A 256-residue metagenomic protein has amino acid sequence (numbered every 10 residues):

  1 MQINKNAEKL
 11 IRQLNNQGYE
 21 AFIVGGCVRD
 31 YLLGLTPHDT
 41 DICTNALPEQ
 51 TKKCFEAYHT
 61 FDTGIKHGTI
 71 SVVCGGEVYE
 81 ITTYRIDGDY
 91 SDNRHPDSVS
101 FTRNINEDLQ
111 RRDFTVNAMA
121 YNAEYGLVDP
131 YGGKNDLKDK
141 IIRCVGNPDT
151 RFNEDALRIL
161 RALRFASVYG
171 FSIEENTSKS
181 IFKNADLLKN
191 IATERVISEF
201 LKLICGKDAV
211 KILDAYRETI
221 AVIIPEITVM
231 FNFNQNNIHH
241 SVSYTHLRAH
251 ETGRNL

Functional and structural regions predicted by a protein language model:
M1-H250, R254: Catalytic cores of the polymerase beta-like nucleotidyltransferase superfamily and closely associated nucleotide
